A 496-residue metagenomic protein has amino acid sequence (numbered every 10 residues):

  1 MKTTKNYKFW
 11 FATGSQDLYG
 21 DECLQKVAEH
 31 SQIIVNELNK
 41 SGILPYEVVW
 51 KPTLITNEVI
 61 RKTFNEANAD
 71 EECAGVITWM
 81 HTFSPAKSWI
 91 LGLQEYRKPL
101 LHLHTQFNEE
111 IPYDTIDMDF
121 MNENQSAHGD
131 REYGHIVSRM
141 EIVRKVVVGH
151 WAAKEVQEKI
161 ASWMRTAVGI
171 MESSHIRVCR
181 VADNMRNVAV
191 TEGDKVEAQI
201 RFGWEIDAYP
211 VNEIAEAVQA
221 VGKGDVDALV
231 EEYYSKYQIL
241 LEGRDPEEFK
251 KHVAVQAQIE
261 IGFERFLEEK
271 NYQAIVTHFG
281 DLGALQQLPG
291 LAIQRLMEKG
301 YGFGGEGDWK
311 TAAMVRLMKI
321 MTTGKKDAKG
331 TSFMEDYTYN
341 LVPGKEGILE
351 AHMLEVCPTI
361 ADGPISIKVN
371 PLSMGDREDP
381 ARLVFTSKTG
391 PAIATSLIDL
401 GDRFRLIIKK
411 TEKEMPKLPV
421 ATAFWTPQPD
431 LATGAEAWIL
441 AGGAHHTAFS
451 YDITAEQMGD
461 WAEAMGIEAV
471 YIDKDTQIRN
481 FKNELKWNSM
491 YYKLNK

Functional and structural regions predicted by a protein language model:
T3-K26, H175-N184: Short beta-strand segments enriched in small/hydrophobic residues
Q25-S41: Short catalytic helix/loop segments, enriched in acidic residues and glycine and frequently bearing histidine
Y46-E47, H104, E109-R244: Cap/lid and interdomain-hinge subdomains that line or gate substrate/regulatory clefts in soluble alpha/beta enzymes
I60-C73, I90-G92, E260-E269: Short, well-structured alpha-helical segments in soluble
C73-F83, L101-L103, Y272-T277: Periplasmic-binding protein-like
E231-E232, K236-G324: Long, internal scaffold/assembly segments composed of regular secondary structure
G300-A423: C-terminal catalytic subdomain
G375-K496: Extended hydrophobic packing segments that form well-structured cores
